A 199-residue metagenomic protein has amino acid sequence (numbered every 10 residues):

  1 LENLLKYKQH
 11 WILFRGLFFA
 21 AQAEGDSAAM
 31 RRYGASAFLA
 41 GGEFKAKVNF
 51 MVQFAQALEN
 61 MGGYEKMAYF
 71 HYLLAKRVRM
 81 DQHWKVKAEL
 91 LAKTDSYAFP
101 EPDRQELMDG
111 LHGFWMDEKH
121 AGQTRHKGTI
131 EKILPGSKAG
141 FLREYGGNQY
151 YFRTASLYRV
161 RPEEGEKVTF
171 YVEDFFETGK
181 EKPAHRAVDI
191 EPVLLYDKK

Functional and structural regions predicted by a protein language model:
Y7-G16, F44-M51: Generic helix N-cap/helix-start motif at coil->alpha-helix transitions
A21, L58-E59: Residue at a conserved register position within TPR or TPR-like alpha-solenoid repeats
R32-G41, E59-Q82: TPR/TPR-like (Sel1-like) alpha-helical repeat modules
K85-T129, I190-K199: Short boundary/loop segments of OB/S1/cold-shock single-stranded nucleic-acid-binding domains
P135-R143: Short aromatic-glycine-enriched beta-strand elements
Y145-P162: Beta-strand/loop nucleic-acid-binding surfaces
E173-K199: OB-fold/S1-family single-stranded nucleic acid-binding modules
